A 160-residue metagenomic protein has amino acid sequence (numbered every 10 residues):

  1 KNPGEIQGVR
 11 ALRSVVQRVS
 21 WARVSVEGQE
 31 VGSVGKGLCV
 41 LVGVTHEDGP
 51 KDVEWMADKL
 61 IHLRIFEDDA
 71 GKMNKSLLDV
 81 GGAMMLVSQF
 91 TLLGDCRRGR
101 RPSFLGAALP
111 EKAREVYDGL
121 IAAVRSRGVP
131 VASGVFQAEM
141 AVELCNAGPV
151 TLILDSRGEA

Functional and structural regions predicted by a protein language model:
K1-A11: Short, Lys/Arg-enriched N-terminal segments with co-localized hydrophobic residues within the first ~10-30 amino acids
A11, Q29-G81, L92-A122, S126-R127 (+1 more regions): Compact, glycine-rich, soluble single-domain proteins
M56, V87, V150: Residue-level signal for inorganic ion chemistry
D95, E139, S156-G158: Conserved, structured core segments of small domains
L105-A107, A147-A160: Short, low-complexity, polybasic intrinsically disordered segments
A132-P149: Short, active-site-adjacent segments that bind or coordinate small-molecule cofactors and metal centers
